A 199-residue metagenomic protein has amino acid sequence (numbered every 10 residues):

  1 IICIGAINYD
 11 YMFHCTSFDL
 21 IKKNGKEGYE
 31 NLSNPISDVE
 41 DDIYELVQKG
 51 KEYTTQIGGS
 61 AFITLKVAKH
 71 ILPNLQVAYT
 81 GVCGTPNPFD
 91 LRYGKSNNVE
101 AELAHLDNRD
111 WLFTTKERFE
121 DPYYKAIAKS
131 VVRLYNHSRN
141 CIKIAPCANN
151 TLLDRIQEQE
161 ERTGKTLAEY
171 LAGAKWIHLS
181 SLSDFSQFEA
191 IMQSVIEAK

Functional and structural regions predicted by a protein language model:
I1-T80, F89: Glycine-rich phosphate/adenosyl-contacting loop at the front of the ribokinase-like
I7, C83-P86, L182-S183: Residue-level signal for short, function-critical loop segments
M12-S17, L91-R92, V132-R133, A145-P146: Short acidic, glycine/serine/threonine-rich loops at helix termini
T16-L20, Y93-G94, I191-S194: Short, glycine/charged-enriched secondary-structure capping and boundary segments
K69, E169-A174, E197-K199: Glycine-rich phosphate/diphosphate-binding loops that line cofactor/substrate pockets in enzymes
N74, F188-K199: Glycosyltransferases and closely related glycan-assembly transferases that use nucleotide-activated donors
P86-W111, V132-L134: Active-site-proximal loop->helix
L112, K116-Y124, A128-A190: Conserved phosphate-binding/catalytic loop of the ribokinase/pfkB sugar-kinase fold
